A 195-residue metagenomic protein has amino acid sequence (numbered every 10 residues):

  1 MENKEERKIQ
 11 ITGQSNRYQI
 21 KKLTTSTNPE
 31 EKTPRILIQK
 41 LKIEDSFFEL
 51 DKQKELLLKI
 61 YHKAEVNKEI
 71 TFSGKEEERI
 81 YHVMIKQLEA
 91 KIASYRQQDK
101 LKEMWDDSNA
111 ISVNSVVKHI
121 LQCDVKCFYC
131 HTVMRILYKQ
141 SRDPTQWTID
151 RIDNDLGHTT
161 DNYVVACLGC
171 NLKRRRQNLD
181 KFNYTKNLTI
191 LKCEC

Functional and structural regions predicted by a protein language model:
M1-Q53: General detector of N-terminal leader/presequence modules that precede the first folded domain
L37-A93: Eukaryotic intrinsically disordered, low-complexity, charge-rich
F72-Y129, D155: Short, charged surface segments at domain edges that flank catalytic/cofactor-binding sites
D124, N154-K173: Short beta-strand-alpha-helix junction that forms the catalytic/metal-binding core of metal-dependent nuclease domains
F128-H131, G169: Short, cysteine/histidine-rich loop/knuckle motifs that typically chelate Zn2+
T132-Y163: Histidine-centered nuclease catalytic patch
I136-L137, K173-R176: Short, non-ligating residues that shape and space the ligands of small metal-coordination modules and catalytic
N183-C195: Intrinsically disordered, low-complexity, charge-dense segments enriched in Lys/Arg and Glu/Asp interspersed
